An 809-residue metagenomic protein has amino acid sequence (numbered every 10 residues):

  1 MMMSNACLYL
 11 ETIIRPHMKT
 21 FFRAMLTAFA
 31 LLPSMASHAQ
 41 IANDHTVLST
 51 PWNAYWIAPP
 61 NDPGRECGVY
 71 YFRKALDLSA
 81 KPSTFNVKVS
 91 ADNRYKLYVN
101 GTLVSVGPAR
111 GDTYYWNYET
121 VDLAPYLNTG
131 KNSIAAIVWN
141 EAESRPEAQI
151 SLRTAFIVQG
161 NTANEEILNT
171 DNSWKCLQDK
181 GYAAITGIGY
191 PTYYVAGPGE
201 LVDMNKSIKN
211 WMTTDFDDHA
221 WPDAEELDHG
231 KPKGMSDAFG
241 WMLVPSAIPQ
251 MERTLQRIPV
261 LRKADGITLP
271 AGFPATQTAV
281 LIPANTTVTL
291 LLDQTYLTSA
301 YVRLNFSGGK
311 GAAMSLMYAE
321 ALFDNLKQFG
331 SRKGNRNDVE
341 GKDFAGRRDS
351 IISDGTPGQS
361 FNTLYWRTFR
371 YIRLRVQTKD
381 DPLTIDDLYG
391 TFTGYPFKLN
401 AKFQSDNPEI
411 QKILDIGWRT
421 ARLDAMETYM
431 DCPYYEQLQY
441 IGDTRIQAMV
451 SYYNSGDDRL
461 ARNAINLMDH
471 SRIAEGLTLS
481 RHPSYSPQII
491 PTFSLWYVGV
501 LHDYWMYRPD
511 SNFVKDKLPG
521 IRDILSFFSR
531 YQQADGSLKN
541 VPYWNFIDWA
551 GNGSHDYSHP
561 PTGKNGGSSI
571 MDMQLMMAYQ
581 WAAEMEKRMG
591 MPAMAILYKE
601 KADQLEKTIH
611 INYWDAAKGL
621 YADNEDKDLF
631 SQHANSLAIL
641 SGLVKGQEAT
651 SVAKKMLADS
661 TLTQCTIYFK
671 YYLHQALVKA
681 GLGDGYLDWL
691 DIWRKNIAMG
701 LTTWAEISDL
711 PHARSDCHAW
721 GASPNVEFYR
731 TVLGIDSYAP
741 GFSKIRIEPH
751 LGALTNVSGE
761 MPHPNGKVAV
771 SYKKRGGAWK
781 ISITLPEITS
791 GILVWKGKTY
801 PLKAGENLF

Functional and structural regions predicted by a protein language model:
M1-N43: Bacterial Sec-dependent N-terminal signal peptides
Q40-D431, D443, R459-L460, A464 (+2 more regions): Extracellular/oxidizing-compartment recognition motifs
N169-D179, I185, Y371, K379-I416 (+6 more regions): Active-site acid/base region of carbohydrate-active enzymes
G187, T192-N210, A271-F273, E600 (+2 more regions): Non-catalytic C-terminal accessory modules of carbohydrate-active enzymes
L291-Q294, N362, T428-I441, H482-S494 (+5 more regions): Solvent-exposed loop and edge beta-strand segments that line ligand/cofactor-binding and catalytic clefts
Y301-E320, I372-Q377, G442-S471, L501-R508 (+3 more regions): Alpha-helical support elements that line or immediately flank enzyme active sites and cofactor-binding pockets
I441-Y452, A461-R462, P491-D503, S568-E584 (+4 more regions): Well-ordered alpha-helical segments within folded domains of soluble proteins
A649-M656, L687-W689: Alpha-helical repeat scaffolds
